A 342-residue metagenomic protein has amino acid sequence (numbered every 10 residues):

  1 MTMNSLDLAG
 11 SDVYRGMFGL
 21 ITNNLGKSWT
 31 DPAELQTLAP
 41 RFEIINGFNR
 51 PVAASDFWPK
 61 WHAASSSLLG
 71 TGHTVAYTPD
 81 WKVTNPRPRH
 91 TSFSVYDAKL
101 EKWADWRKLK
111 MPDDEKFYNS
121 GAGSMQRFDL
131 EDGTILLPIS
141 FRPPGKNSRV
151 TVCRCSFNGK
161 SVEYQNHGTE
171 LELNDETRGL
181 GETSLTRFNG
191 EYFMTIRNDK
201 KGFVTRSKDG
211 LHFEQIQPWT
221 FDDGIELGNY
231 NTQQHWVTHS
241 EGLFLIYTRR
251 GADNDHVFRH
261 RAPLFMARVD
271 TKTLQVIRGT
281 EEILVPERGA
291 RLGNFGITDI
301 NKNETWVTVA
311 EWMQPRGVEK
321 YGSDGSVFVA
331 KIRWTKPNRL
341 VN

Functional and structural regions predicted by a protein language model:
M1-V52, W61-S120, F128-E182, T186-G228 (+4 more regions): Beta-rich carbohydrate-recognition and catalytic domains
W58, S124-Q126, E182-S184, Q233-H235 (+1 more regions): Conserved beta-strand position repeated once per blade in WD40 beta-propeller domains
R291: Conserved glycosyltransferase catalytic-site signature
